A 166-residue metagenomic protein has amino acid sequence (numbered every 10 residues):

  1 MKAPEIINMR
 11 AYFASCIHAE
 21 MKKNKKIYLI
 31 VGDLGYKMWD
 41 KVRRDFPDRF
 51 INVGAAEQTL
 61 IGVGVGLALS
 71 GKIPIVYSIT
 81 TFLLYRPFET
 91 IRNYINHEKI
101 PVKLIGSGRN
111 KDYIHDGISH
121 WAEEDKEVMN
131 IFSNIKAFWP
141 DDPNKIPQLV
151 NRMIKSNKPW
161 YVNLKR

Functional and structural regions predicted by a protein language model:
M1-R166: Thiamine diphosphate
